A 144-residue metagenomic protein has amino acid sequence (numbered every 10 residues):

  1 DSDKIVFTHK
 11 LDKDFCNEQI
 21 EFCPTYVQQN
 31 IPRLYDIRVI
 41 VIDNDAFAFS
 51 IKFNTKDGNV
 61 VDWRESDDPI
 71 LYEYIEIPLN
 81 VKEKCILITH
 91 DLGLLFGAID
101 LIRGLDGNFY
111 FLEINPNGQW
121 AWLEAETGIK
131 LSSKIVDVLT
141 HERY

Functional and structural regions predicted by a protein language model:
D1-I77, E83: Phosphate-binding site of ATP-dependent enzymes
P24, I70, L87, E113-P116: Preference for short coil/turn "hinge" residues that link or interrupt alpha-helices
Y26, F47, G97, Y110-L112: Protein kinase-like catalytic core scaffold
N30-R33, D91-L95: A short catalytic or substrate-binding loop motif that flags glycine-/basic-rich loops and adjacent residues that bind
I75-E83, H90-L94, R103-Y144: C-terminal active-site "lid" helix and adjoining low-complexity regulatory extension at the edge of ATP-using catalytic
I99-L101: Hydrophobic residue at the +6 position relative to the catalytic HRD Asp in the kinase catalytic loop
